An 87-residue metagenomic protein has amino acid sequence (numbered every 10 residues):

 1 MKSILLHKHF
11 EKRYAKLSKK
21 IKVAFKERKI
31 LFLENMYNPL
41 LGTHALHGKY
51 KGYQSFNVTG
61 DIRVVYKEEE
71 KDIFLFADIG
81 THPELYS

Functional and structural regions predicted by a protein language model:
M1-I4, K8-V23, V58-R63, K67-S87: Enriched for short, Lys/Arg-rich terminal
L31-F56: A short, surface-exposed loop/turn module that caps and links secondary-structure elements
